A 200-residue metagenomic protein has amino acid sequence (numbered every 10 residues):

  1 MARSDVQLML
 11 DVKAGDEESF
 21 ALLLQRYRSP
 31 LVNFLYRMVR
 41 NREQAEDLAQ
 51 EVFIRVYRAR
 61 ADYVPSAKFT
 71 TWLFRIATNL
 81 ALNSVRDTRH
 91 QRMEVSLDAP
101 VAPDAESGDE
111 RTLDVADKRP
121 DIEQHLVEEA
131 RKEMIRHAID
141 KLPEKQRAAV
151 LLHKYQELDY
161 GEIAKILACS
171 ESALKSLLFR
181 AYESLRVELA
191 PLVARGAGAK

Functional and structural regions predicted by a protein language model:
D11, M93-P100, M134-H137, G161 (+2 more regions): C-terminal edge and immediately downstream basic/flexible tail or linker adjoining helix-turn-helix-like DNA-binding
K13-A14, R40-N41, F53-K68, D87-T88: Sigma70-family region 2
K13-L22, V32-E51, E171, A194-K200: Short, charged helix-capping/linker segments at alpha-helix termini
L24-R42, A59, I139, S184 (+1 more regions): Amphipathic, Lys/Arg- and hydrophobic-enriched alpha-helical face
N33, D47-I54, A67-N79: Structural recognition of an alpha-helix C-terminal capping motif at a helix-to-coil junction
A61-P65, T78-S96, E128, P191: Arg/Lys-rich amphipathic alpha helix in sigma70-family domain 2
V85-D114, G196: Short, basic/polar amphipathic helix motif occurring as a linker/hinge flanking DNA-binding modules in transcription
E133-A173: Helix-turn-helix DNA-binding module
